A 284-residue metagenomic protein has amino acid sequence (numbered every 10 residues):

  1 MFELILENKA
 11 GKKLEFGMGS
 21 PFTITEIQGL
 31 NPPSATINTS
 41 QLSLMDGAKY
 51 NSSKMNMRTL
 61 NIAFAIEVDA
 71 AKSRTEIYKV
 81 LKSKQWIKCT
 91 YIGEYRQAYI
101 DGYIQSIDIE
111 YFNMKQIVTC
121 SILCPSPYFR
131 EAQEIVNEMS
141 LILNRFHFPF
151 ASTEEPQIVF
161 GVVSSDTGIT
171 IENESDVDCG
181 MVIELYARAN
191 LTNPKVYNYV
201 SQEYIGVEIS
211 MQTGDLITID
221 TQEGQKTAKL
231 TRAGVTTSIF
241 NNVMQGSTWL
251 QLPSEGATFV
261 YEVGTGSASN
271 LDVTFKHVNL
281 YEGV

Functional and structural regions predicted by a protein language model:
M1-T39: Polar/acidic, low-complexity leader/linker segments enriched in S/T/G and N/D
T25-T59: Short, solvent-exposed beta-alpha or beta-beta edge segments that form flexible loop/patches at the rim of ligand
D46-V68, M114-P127, A257: Oligomerization/assembly interface segments of phage tail-like spikes and tubes
M55-T59, Q97, K115-I117, D178-G180 (+1 more regions): A general secondary-structure signal for short beta-strands and their flanking turns/coil in non-transmembrane regions
I62, S73-L81, I117-T119, E134-M139: "Short basic amphipathic alpha-helical interaction patches in structured regions
A63-I107, T258: Short, acidic/charged, Gly/Pro-enriched secondary-structure junctions
K88-A132: Short beta-strand and beta-hairpin "edge-sheet" elements
N137-V284: Intrinsically disordered, low-complexity segments enriched in serine, threonine, and glycine
